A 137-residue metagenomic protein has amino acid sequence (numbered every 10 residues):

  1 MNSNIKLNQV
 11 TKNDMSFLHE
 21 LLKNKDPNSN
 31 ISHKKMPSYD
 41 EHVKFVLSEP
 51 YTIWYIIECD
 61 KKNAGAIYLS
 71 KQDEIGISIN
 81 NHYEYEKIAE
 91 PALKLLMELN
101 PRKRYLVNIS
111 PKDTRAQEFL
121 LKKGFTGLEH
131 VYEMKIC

Functional and structural regions predicted by a protein language model:
N4-E20: A short beta-loop-alpha structural element at the N-terminal edge of CoA-dependent acyl/N-acetyltransferase catalytic
D26-K44: Conserved GNAT-fold acetyl-CoA-binding loop/helix
K44-I56: A short helix-loop-beta-strand connector motif used in the catalytic cores of GNAT acetyltransferases and, in some
I53-G65: Conserved beta-hairpin
E58, E74-A89: A short, internal acetyl-CoA/4′-phosphopantetheine-binding micro-motif in the GNAT/acyltransferase core
E84-L99, T114-E118, K122: Conserved acetyl-CoA-binding loop-helix of GNAT-fold acetyltransferases
L106-F119, K135: Conserved beta-strand-loop-alpha-helix junction that forms the acyl-donor binding cleft
N108, T126-C137: Conserved catalytic-core motifs of GNAT/GCN5-like acyltransferases
